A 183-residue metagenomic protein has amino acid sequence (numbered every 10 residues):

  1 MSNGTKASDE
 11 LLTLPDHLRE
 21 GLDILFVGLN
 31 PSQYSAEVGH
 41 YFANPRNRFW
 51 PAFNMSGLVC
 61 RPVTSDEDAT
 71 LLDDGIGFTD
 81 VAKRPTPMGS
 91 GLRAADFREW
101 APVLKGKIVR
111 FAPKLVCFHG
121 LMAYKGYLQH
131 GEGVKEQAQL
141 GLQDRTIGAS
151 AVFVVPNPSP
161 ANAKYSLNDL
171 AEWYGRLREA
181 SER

Functional and structural regions predicted by a protein language model:
M1-D23, N44-P45, A52, M88-L104 (+1 more regions): C-terminal capping/extension of enzyme domains
T13-R19, P62-L71, G106-K107: Short amphipathic alpha-helices and their capping/turn segments at secondary-structure boundaries
F26-L29: N-terminal nucleotide-binding beta1-loop-alpha1 segment
Q33-A36, P87-M88, Y124-L128, A161-K164: Short catalytic/ligand-binding loop motif for oxyanion handling, primarily in non-cytosolic enzymes, centered on
S35-A95: Short, surface-exposed acidic-centric catalytic microdomains
L71-I76, T86, F97-R98, A123-H130 (+1 more regions): Portal/gating segments that form or line small-molecule/metal binding sites
P102-L121: Proline-aspartate-enriched helix->loop->beta-strand connector
V109, Q129-E132: ATP-binding/phosphotransfer module of carbohydrate and carboxylate kinases, centering on a glycine-rich
